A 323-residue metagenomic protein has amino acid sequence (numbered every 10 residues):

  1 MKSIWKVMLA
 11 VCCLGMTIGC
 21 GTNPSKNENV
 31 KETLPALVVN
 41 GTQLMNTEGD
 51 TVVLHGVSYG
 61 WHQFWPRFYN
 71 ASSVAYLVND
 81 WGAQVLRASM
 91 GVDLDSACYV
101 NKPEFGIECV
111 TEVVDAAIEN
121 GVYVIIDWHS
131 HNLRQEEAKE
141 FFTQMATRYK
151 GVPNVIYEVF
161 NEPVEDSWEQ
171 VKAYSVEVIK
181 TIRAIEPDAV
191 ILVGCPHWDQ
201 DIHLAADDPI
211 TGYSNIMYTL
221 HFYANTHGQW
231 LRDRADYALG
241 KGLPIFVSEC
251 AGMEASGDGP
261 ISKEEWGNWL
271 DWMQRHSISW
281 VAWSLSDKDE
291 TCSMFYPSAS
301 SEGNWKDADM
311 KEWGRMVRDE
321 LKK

Functional and structural regions predicted by a protein language model:
K2-A10: Sec-dependent signal peptide recognition, specifically the positively charged N-region followed immediately by
M16-G19: C-terminal motif of bacterial Sec signal peptides marking the signal peptidase cleavage site
G21-V85, V100, M310-E312, M316-E320: N-terminal carbohydrate-binding accessory modules
A36, W61, P66, G82 (+7 more regions): Extracellular glycoside hydrolase catalytic/binding regions
P66-S72, P103-E108, E136-K139: Glycine-rich anion/phosphate-binding loops
L86-E104: Aromatic-lined carbohydrate-binding/catalytic grooves of carbohydrate-active enzymes
G91-S96, C109, V114, W128-E140: Aromatic-lined carbohydrate-binding surfaces of glycoside hydrolases
F105-N120, N268-W272: Catalytic-core regions built around general acid/base machinery
